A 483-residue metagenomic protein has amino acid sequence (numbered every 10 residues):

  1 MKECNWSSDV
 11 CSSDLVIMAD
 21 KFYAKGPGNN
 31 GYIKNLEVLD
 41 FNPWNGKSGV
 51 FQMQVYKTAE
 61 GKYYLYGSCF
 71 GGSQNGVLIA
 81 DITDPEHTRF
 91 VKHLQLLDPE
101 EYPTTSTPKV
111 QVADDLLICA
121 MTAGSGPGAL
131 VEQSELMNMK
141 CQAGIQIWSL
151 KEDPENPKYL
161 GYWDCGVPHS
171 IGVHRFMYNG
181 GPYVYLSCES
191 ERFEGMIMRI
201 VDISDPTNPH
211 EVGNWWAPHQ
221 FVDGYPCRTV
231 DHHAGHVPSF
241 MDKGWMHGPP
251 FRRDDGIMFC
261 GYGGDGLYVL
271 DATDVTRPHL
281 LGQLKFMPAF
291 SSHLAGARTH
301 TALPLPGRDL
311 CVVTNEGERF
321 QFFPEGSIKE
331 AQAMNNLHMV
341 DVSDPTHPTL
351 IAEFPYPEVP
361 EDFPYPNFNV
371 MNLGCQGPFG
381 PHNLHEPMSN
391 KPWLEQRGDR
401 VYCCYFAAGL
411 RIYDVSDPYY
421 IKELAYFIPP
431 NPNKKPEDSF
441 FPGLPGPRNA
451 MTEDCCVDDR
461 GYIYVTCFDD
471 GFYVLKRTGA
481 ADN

Functional and structural regions predicted by a protein language model:
M1-V10: Single conserved hydrophobic/aromatic residue that forms the stacking wall/gate of nucleotide- or nucleobase-binding
C11-N483: Feature marking well-ordered beta-strand scaffolds used for ligand recognition
